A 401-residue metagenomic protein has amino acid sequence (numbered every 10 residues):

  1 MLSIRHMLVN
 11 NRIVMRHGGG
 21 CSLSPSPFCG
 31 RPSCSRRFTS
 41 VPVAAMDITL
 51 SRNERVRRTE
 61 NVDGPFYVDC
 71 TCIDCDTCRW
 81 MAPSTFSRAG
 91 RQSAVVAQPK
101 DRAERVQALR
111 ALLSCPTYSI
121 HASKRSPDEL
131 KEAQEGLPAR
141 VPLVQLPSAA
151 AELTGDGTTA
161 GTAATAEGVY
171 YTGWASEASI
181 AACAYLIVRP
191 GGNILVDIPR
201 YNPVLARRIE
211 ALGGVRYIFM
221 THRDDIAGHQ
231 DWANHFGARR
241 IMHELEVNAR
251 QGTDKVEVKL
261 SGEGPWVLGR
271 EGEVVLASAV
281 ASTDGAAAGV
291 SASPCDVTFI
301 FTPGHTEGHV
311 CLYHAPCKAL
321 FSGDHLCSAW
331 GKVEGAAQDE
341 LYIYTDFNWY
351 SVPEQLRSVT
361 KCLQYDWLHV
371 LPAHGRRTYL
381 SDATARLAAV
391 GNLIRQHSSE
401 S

Functional and structural regions predicted by a protein language model:
M1-R31: N-terminal chloroplast transit peptides
A45-V62, W80-A97: Short, charged low-complexity linear segments at domain edges
Y67-A82, K100-Y118: Cysteine-centered iron-sulfur cluster-binding motifs in ferredoxin-type domains/subunits of redox enzymes
E104, L109-T117, H121-P190: Zn-dependent metallo-beta-lactamase
S126, A133-A166, E210, Q230-F301 (+2 more regions): Metallo-beta-lactamase
E177, G192-P203, A238, N248 (+1 more regions): Metallo-beta-lactamase
E177-A184, V188-Y217, D254-V267: Pre-active-site segment of Zn-dependent metallo-hydrolases
R216-D225: Metallo-beta-lactamase
